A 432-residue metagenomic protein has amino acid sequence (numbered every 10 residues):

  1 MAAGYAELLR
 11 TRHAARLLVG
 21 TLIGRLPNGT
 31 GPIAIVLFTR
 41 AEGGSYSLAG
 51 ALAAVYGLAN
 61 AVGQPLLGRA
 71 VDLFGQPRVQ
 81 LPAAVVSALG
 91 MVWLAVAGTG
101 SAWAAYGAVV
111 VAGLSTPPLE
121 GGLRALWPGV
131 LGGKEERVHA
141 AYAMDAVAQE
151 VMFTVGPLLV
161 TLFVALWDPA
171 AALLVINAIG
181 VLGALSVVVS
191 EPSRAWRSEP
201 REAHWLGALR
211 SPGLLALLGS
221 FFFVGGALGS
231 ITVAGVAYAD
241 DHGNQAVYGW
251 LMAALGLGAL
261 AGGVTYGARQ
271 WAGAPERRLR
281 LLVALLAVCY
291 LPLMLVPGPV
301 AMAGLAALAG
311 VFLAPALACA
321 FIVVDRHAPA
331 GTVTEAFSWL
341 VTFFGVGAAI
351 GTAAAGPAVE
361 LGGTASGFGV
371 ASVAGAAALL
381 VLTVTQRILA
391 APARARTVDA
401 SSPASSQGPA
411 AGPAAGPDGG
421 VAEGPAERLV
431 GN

Functional and structural regions predicted by a protein language model:
A2-A61, A208-A253: Helix-loop boundary and gating motifs at the non-cytosolic
L22, A102-L119, F222, M302-P315: Hydrophobic core of transmembrane alpha-helices in multi-pass small-molecule transporters, especially MFS/SLC-type
G63-Q76, V164, A261-P275, V359: Helix-to-loop junctions at the C-terminal end of transmembrane segments in multipass secondary transporters
V85-G100, L285-P297: C-terminal ends and interior cores of transmembrane alpha-helices in multi-pass membrane transporters/permeases
V110-Q149: Cytoplasmic helix-loop-helix junction between adjacent transmembrane helices in 12-TM secondary transporters
P117-G132, G235, P315-A328: Intracellular juxtamembrane helix-capping segments at the cytosolic ends of symmetry-related transmembrane helices
E276-A320: C-terminal transmembrane helical hairpin of 12-TM major facilitator-type secondary transporters
G331-G362: A late C-terminal transmembrane helix in Major Facilitator Superfamily
